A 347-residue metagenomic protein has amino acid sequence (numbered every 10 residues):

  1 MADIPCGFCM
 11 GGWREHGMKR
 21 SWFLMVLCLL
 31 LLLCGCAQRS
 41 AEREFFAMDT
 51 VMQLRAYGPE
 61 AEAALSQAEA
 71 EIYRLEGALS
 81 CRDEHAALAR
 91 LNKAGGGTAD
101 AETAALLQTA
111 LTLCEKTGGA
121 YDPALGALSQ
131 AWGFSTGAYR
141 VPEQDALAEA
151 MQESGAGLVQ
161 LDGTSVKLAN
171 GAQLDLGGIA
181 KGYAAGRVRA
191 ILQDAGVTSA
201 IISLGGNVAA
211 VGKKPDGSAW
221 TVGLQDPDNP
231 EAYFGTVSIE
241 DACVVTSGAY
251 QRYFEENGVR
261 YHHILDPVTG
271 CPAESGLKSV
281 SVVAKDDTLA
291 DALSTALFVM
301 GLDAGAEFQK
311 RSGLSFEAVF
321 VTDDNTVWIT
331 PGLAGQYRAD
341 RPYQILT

Functional and structural regions predicted by a protein language model:
I4-C6, G11-R14, K19-T347: Mature catalytic core of soluble alpha/beta enzymes
